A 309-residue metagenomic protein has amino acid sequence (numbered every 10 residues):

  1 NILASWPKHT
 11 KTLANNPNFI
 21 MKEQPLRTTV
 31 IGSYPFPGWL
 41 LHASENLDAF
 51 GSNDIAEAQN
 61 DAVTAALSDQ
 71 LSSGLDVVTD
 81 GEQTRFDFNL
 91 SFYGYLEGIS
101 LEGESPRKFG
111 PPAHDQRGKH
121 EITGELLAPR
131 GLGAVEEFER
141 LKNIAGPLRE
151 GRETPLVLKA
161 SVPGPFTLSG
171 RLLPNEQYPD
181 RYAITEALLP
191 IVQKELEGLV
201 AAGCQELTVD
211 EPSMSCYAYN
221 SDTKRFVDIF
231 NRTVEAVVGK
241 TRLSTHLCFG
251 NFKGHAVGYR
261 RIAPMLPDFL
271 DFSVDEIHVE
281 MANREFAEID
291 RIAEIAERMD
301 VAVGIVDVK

Functional and structural regions predicted by a protein language model:
N16-K309: Domain-level signal for soluble alpha/beta catalytic cores
